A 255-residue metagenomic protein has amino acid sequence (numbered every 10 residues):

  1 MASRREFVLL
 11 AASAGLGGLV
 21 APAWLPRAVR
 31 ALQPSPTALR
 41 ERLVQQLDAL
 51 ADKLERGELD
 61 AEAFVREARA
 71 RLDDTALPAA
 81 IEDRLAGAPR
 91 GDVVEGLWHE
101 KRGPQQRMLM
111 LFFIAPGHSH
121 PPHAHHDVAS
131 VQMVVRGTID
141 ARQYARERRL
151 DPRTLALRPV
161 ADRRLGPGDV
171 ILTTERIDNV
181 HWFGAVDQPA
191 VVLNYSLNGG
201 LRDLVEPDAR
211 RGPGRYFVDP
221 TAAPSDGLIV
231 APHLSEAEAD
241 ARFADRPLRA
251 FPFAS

Functional and structural regions predicted by a protein language model:
M1-G15: N-terminal secretory signal peptides and thylakoid transit peptides that target proteins across membranes
A21-D60, P224-I229: C-terminal segment of N-terminal export signals and the immediately downstream linker at the start of the mature
A88-P116: A short glycine-rich, His/Asp/Glu-containing loop-to-beta-strand
M110-H125, E175-D178: Conserved short histidine dyad/triad with adjacent acidic residue
D127-A145: Glycine- and acidic-residue-biased ligand/ion/polar-headgroup-sensing regions
V131-M133, D187-R202: A short hydrophobic beta-strand segment most commonly corresponding to one strand of the jelly-roll/cupin
R148-E175: Short acidic-glycine-tyrosine-enriched beta hairpin
G199-S255: Conserved double-stranded beta-helix
